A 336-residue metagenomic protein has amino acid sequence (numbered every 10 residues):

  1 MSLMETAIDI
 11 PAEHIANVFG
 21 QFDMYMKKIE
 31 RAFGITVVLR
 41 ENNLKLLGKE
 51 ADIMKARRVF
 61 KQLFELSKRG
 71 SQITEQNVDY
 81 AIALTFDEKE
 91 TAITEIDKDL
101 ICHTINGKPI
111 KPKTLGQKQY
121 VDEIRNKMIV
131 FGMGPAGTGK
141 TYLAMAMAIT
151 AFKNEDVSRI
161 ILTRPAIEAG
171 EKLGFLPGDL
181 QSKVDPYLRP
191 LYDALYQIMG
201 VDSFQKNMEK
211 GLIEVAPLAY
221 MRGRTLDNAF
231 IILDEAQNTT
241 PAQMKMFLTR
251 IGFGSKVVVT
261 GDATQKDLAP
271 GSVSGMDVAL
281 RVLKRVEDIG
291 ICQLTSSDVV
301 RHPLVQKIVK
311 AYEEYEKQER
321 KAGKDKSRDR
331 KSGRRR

Functional and structural regions predicted by a protein language model:
M1-N17: Short glycine-/aliphatic-rich beta-strand segments at the starts of folded cytosolic domains
M4, A51, S71, K89-I96 (+4 more regions): Intrinsically disordered, low-complexity mixed-charge segments
E13-R31: Short amphipathic alpha-helix segments
R31-V38: A short, structured beta-strand/loop element
V38-D97: Interdomain "pre-motor" coupling segment immediately N-terminal to P-loop NTPase/helicase cores
D87-K108, P112-L115: Conserved loop-to-helix interface motifs that mediate assembly, gating, or partner/ligand docking in ancient ring
I105-Q117, D122-L233, Q237-R336: Conserved helicase motor core of SF1/SF2 NTP-dependent helicases
